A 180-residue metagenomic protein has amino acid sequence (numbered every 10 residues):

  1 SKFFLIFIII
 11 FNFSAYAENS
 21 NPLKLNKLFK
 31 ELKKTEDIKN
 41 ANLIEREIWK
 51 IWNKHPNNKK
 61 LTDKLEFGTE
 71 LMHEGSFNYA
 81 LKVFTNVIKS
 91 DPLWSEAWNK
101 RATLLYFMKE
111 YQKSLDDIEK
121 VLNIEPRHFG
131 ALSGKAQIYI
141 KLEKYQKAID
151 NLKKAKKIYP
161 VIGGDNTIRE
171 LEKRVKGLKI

Functional and structural regions predicted by a protein language model:
K30-E36, I140-G163: TPR/TPR-like (Sel1-like) alpha-helical repeat modules
I38-A41, F77, Y111, Y145: TPR-repeat structural position
K54, D150-I180: Terminal, low-structured helical/coil segments at or just beyond the last alpha-helical repeat
K54, H73, F107-M108, K141-L142 (+1 more regions): Register position in tetratricopeptide repeats
N58-I124: Alpha-helical adaptor scaffolds
A97, A131, G164-D165: TPR alpha-solenoid repeat register
K100, G134, T167-L171: Canonical tetratricopeptide repeat
